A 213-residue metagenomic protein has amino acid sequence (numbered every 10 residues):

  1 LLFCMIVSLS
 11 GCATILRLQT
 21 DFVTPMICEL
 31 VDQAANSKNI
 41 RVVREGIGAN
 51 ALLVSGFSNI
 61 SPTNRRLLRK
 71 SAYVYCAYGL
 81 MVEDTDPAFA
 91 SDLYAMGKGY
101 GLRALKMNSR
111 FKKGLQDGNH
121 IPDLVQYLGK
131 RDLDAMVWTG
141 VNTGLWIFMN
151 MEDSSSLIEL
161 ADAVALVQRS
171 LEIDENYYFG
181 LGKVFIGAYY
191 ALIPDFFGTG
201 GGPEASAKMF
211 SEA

Functional and structural regions predicted by a protein language model:
L1-F3: Sec-dependent signal peptide recognition, specifically the positively charged N-region followed immediately by
M5-I6, F57: Homeobox/homeodomain signature
S8-G11: C-terminal motif of bacterial Sec signal peptides marking the signal peptidase cleavage site
A13-G180: N-terminal alpha-helical interaction modules that lie
E175-A205, S211-E212: Alpha-helical adaptor scaffolds
